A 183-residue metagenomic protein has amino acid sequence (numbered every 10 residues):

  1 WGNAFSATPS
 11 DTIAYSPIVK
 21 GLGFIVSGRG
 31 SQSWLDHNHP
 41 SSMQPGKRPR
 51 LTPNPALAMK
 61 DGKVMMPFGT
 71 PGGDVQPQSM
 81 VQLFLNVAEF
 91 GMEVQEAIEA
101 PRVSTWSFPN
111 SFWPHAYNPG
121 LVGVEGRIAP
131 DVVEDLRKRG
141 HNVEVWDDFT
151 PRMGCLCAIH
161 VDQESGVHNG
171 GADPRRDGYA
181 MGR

Functional and structural regions predicted by a protein language model:
W1-F149: Proteins synthesized as precursors that undergo proteolytic processing into mature forms
V124-R183: Cofactor-centric catalytic regions
